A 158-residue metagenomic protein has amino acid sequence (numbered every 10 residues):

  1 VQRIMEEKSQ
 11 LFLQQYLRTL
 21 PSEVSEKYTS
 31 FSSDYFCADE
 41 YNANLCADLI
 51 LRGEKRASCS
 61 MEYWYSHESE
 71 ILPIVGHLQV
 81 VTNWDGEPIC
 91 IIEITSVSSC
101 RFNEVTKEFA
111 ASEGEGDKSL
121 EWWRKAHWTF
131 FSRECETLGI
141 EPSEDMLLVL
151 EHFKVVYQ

Functional and structural regions predicted by a protein language model:
Q2-I91, C100-Q158: Mixed-charge, low-complexity intrinsically disordered regions
V97: Phosphoinositide-dependent membrane-docking surfaces
